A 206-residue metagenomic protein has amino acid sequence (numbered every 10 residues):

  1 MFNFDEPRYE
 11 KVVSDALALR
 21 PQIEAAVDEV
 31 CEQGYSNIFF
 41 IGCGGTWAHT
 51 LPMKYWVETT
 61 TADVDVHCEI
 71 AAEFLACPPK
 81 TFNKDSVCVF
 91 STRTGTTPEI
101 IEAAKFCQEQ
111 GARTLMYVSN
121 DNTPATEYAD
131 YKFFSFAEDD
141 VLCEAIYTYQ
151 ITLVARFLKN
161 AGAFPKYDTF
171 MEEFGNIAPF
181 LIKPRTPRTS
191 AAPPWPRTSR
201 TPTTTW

Functional and structural regions predicted by a protein language model:
M1-A25, L158-G175: Cofactor-/ligand-binding subdomain signature composed of acidic, glycine-rich, tryptophan-containing flexible loops
E10-S14, P179-T186: Hydrophobic, aromatic-rich cap/lid helix
V12-V27, H67-K80: Helix-loop module immediately N-terminal to the HCX5R catalytic loop in PTP-like cysteine phosphatase domains
D15-Y35, R185-R200: A short, well-structured juxtamembrane/interface segment
S36-P179, R197-R200: Glycine-rich phosphate-binding loops that contact phosphosugars or nucleotide phosphates
